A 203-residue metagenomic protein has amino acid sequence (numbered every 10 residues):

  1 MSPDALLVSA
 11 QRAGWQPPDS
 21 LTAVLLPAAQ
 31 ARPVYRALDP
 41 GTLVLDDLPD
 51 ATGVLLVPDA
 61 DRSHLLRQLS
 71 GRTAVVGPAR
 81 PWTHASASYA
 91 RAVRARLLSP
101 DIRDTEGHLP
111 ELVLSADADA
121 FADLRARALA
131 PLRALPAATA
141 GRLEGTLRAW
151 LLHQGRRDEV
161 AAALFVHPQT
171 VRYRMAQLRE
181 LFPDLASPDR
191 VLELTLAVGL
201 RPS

Functional and structural regions predicted by a protein language model:
S2-S203: Cytosolic nucleotide-utilizing catalytic cores of signal-transduction proteins
